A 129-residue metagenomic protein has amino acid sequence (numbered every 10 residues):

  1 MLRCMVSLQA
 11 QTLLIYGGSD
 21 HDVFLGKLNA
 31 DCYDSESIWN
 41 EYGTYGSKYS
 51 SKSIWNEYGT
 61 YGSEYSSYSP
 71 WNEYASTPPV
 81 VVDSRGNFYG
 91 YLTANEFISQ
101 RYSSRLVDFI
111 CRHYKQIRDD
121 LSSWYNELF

Functional and structural regions predicted by a protein language model:
C4-F129: Repetitive, compositionally biased segments used for assembly/scaffolding
